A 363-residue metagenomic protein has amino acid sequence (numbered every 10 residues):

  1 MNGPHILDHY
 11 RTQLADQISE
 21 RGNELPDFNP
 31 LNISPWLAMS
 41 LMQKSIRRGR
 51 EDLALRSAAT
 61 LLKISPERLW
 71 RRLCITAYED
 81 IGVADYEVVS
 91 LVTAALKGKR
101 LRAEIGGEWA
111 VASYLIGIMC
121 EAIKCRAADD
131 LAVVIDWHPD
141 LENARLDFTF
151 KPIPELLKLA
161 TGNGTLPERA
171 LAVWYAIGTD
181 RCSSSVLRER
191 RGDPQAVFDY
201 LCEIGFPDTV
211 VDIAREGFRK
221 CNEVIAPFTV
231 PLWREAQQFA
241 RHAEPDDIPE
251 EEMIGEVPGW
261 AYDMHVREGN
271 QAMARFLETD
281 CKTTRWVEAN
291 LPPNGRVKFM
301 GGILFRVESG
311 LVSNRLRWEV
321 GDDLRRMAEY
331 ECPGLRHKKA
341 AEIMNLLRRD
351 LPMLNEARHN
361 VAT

Functional and structural regions predicted by a protein language model:
M1-E24: Short, charge-rich, low-complexity alpha-helical interaction segments
G22-N23, L53-R56, K63-T363: C-terminal alpha-helical interaction modules of replication/initiation AAA+ assemblies
L25-S34: TPR-adjacent "capping" and linker segments in tetratricopeptide-repeat scaffold/adaptor proteins
L31, A38-T60: Conserved helicase/translocase motor-coupling segment
